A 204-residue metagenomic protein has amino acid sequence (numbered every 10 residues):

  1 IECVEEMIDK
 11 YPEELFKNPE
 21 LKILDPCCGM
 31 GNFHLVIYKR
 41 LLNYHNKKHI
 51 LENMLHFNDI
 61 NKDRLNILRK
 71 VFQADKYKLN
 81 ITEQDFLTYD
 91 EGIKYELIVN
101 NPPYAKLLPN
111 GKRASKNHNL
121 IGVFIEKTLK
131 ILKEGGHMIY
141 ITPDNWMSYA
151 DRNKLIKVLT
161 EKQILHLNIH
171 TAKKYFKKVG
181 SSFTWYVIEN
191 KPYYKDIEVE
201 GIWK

Functional and structural regions predicted by a protein language model:
I1-K76, D85: Class I S-adenosyl-L-methionine
V4-E5, L87-D90, A172-K177, K204: A short acidic, often aromatic-flanked loop/helix-cap motif at beta-alpha or helix-coil junctions that lines enzyme
I23-Y38, N61, Q84-R113, G122-I131 (+2 more regions): Conserved proline-anchored active-site loop of SAM-dependent methyltransferases that bridges a beta-strand
Y38-R40, K70-Q73, G111-S115, N153-I156: Short, glycine/charged-enriched secondary-structure capping and boundary segments
M54, K78-N80, L165-H166: Conserved beta-strand segments of alpha/beta enzyme cores
N58-I67, K116-A172, W185-V187: Conserved Class I SAM-dependent methyltransferase catalytic core
I81-D85, I169-T171: Short loop/edge segments at beta-strand edges and connector loops that shape dinucleotide/nucleotide cofactor-binding
K178-K204: Flexible, glycine-/basic-rich loop-and-beta segments that form/coincide with the SAM-dependent methyltransferase
